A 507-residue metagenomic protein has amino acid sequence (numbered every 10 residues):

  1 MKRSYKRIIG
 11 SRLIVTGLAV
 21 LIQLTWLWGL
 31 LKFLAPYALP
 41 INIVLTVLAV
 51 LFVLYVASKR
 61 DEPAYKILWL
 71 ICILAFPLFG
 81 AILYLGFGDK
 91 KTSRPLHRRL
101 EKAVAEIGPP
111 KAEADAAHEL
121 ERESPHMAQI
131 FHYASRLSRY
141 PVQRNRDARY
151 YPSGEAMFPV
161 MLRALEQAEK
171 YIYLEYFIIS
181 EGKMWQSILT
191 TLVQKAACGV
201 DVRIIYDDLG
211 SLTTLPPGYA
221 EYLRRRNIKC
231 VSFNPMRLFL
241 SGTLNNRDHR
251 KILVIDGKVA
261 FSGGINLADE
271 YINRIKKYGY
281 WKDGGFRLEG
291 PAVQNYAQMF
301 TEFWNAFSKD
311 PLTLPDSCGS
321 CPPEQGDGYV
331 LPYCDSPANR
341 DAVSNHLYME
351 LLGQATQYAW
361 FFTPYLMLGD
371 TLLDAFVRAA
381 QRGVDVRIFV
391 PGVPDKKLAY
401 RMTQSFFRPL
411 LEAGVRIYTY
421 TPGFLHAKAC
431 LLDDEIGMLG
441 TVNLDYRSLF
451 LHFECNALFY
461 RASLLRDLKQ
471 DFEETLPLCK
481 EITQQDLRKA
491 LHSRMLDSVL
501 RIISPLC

Functional and structural regions predicted by a protein language model:
M1-H346, E350, Q354, P394 (+5 more regions): N-terminal localization/anchoring segments of enzymes in phospholipid and broader phosphate metabolism
E302, A375-A379, S405: Short, solvent-exposed amphipathic alpha-helical segments in soluble enzyme and RNA/protein-processing domains
F362-T363, Y420, L439-G440: Thr-Gly-centered strand-to-loop micro-motif
Y365-R387, P391, K396: Helical hairpin unit composed of two closely spaced alpha helices linked by a short loop
Y400-R401: Active-site-proximal loop->helix
K428: Catalytic-core elements of nucleic-acid end-processing and repair enzymes
